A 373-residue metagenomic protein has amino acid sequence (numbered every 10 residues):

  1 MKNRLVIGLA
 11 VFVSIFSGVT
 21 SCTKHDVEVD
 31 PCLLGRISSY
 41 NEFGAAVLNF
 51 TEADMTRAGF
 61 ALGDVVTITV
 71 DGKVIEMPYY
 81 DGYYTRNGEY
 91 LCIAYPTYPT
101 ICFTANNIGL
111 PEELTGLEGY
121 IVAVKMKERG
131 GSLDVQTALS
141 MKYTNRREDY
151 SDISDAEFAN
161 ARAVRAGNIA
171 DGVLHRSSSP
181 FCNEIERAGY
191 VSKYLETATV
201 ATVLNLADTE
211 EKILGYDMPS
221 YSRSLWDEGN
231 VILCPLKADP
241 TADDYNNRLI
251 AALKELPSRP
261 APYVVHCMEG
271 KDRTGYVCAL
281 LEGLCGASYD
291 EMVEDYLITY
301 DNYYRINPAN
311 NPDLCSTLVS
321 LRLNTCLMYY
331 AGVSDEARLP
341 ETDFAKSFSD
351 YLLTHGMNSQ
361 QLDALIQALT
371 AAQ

Functional and structural regions predicted by a protein language model:
M1-G8: Bacterial N-terminal signal peptides that target proteins for export
G8-S17: Bacterial N-terminal signal peptides
S14, V66, L110, Y194-L195 (+1 more regions): Hydrophobic, Leu/Ile/Phe/Ala-enriched alpha-helical segments that form helix-helix packing faces
V19-C22: N-terminal Sec signal peptide cleavage junction
K24-H25, T115-Y263, Y276-Q373: Cys-dependent protein tyrosine phosphatase-like superfamily
D26-A105, P111-K127: Long, compositionally biased stretches
V264-M268: Active-site cradle of extracellular carbohydrate-active enzymes
E269, R273-T274: Ser/Thr-glycine-rich phosphate-binding loops at phosphate-binding pockets of nucleotides, nucleotide cofactors
